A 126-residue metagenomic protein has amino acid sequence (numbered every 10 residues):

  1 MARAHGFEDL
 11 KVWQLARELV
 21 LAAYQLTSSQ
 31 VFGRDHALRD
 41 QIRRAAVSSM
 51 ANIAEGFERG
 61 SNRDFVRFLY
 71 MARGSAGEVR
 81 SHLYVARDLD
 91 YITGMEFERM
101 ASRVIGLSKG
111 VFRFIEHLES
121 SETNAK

Functional and structural regions predicted by a protein language model:
M1-K126: Short, C-terminally biased terminal segments at protein or domain edges
